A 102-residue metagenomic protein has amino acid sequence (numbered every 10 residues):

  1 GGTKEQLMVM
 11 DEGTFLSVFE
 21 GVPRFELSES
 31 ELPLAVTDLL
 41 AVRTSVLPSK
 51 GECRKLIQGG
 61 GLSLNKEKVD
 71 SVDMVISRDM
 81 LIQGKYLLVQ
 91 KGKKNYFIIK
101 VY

Functional and structural regions predicted by a protein language model:
G1-Y102: Conserved nucleotide- and phosphate/pyrophosphate-binding catalytic cores in adenylate/nucleotidyl-handling enzymes
